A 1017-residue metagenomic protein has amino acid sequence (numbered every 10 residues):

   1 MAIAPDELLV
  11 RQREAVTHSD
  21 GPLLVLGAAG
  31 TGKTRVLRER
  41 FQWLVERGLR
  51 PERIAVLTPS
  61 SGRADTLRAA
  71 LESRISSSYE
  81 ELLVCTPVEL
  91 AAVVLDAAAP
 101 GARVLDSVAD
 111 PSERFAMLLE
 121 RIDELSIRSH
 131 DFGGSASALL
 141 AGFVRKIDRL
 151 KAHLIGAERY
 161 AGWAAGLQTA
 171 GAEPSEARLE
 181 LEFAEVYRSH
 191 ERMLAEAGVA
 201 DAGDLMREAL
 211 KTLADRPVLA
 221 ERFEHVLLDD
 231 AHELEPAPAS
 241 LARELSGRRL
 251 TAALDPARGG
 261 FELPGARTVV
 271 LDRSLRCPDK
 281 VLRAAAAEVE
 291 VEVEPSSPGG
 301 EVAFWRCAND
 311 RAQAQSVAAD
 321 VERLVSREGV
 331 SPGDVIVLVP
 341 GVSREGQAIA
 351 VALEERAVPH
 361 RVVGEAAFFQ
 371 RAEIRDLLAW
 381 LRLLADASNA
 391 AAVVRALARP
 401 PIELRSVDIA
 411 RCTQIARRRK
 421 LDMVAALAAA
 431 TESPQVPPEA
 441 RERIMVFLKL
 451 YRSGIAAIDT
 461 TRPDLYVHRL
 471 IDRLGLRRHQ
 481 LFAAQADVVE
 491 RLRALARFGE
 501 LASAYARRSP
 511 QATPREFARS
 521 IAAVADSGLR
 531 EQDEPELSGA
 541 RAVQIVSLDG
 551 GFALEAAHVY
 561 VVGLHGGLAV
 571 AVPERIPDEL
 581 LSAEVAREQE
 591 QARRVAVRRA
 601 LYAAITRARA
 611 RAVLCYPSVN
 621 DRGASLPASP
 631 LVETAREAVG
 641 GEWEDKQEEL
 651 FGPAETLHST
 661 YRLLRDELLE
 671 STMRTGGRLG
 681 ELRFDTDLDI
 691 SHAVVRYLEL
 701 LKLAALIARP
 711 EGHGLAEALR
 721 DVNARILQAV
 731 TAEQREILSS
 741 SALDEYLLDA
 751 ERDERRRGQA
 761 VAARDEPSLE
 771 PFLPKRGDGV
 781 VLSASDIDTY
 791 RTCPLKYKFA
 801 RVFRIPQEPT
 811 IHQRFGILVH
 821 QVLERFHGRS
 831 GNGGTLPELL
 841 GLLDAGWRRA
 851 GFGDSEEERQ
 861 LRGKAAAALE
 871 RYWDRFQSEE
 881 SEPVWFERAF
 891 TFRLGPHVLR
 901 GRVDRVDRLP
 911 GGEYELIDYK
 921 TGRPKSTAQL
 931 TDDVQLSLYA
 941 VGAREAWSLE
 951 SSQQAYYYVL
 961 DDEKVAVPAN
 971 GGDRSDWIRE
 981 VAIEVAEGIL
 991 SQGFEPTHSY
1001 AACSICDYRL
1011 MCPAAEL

Functional and structural regions predicted by a protein language model:
M1, P5, V302, V330 (+7 more regions): Accessory/regulatory regions of helicases
M1-A69, E221, L227-A396, S406 (+7 more regions): Conserved motor-region signature of P-loop NTPase helicases/translocases
M1-T17, G21-L26, V36, R53-A55 (+3 more regions): Accessory N-terminal region flanking or inserted into the helicase ATPase core in nucleic-acid motor proteins
L26, T31, P51-K151, Q315 (+6 more regions): Conserved P-loop NTPase-based nucleic-acid remodeling module centered on helicase motor cores
S60, L83-V94, R222-H232, G341-V342 (+14 more regions): Conserved helicase core region in the C-terminal RecA-like lobe
A177-A184, S189-H190, S297-E301, E322 (+6 more regions): Accessory C-terminal helicase-associated subdomains
H232, T891-E980: Mg2+/Mn2+-dependent nuclease catalytic core
L614-C615, V619-S629, F815, G834-D844 (+2 more regions): Substrate-binding beta-hairpin/strand module that engages nucleic acids
